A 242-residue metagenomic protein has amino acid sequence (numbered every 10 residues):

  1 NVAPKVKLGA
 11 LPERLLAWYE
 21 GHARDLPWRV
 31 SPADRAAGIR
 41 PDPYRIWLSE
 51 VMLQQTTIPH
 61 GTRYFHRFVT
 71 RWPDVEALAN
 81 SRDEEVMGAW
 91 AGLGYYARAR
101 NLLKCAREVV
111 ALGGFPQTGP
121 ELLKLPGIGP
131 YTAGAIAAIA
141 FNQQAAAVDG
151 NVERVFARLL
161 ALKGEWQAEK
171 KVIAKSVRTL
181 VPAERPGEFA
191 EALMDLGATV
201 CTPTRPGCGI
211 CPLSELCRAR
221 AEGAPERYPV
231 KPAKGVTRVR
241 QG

Functional and structural regions predicted by a protein language model:
N1-P4: Acidic, low-complexity intrinsically disordered tails
K7-G9, E13-R14, W18-V230, V236-V239: Catalytic cores of DNA base-excision repair glycosylases
G242: Conserved binding/recognition cores within well-folded domains
